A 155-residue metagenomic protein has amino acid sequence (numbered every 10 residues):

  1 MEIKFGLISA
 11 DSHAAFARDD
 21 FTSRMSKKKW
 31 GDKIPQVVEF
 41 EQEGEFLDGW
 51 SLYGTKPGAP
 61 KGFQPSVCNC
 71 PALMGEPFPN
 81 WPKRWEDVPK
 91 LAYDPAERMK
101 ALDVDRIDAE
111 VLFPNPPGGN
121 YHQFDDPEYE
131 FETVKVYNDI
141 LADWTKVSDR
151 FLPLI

Functional and structural regions predicted by a protein language model:
M1-I155: Helix-coil boundary/capping segments in enzymes
